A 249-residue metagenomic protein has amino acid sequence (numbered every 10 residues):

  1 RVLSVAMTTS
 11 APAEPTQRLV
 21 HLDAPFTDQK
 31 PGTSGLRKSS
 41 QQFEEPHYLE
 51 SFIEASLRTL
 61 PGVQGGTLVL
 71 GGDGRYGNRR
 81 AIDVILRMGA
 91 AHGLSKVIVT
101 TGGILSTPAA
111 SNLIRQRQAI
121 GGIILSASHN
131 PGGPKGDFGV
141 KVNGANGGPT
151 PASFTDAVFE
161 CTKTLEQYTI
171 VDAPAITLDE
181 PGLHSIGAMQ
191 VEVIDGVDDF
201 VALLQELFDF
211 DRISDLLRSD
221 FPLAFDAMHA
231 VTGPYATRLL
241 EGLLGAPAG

Functional and structural regions predicted by a protein language model:
R1-T9: Universal eukaryotic N-terminal targeting presequences
P12-L60: N-terminal glycine-rich anion-binding loop in soluble enzyme alpha/beta folds
Q17-F26, S39, H47, P134-G249: Gly/Ser/Thr-enriched, mixed-charge loops and adjacent short helices that form phosphate/oxyanion-binding elements
K30, V69, P222: Hydrophobic "anchor" residues on beta-strands that sit immediately upstream of conserved functional sites
E44-L57, G77-N78, S106, E192-L203: Phosphate/oxyanion-binding active-site loops and adjacent basic polyanion-contact surfaces
L49, I53, N78, I82-L86 (+2 more regions): Short, highly selective alpha-helical patches that border small-molecule cofactor pockets in redox/cofactor-processing
I53-L68, F210-S219: Glycine-rich phosphate/diphosphate-binding loops that line cofactor/substrate pockets in enzymes
V63-T150: Ferredoxin-reductase
